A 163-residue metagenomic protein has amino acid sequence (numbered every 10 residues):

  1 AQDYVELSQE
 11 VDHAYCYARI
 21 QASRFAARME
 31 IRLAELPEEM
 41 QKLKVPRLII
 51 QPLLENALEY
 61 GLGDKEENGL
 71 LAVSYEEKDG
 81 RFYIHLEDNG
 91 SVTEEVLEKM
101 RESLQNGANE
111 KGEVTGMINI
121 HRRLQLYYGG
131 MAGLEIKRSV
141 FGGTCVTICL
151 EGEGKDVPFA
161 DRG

Functional and structural regions predicted by a protein language model:
A1-K137, F141-C145, C149: Two-component histidine phosphotransfer core
K155-G163: Gram-positive cell-envelope targeting signals
